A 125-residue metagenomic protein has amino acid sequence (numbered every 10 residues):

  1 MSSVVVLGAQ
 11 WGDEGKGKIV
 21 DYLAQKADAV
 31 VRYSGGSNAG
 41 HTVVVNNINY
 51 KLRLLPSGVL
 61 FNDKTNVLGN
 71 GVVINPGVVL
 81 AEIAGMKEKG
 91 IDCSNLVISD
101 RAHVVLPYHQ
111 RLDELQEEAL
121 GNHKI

Functional and structural regions predicted by a protein language model:
M1-I125: Non-transmembrane, aqueous-exposed alpha-helical and coiled segments at domain scale
